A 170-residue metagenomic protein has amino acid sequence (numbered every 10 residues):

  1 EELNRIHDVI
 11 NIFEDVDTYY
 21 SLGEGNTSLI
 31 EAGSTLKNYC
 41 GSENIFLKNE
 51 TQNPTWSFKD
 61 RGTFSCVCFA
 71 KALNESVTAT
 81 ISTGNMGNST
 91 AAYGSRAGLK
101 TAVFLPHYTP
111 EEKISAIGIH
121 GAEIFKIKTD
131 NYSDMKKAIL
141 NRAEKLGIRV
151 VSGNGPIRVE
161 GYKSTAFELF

Functional and structural regions predicted by a protein language model:
E1-F170: PLP-dependent amino-acid enzyme catalytic core
